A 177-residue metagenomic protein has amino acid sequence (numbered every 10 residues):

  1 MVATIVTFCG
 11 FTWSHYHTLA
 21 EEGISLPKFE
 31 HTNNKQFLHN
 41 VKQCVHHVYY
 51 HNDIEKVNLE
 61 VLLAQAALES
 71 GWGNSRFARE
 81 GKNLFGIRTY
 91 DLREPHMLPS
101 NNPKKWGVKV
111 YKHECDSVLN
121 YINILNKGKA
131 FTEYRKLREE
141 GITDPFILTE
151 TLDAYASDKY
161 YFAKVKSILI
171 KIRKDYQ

Functional and structural regions predicted by a protein language model:
M1-L63, L68, W72-Q177: Catalytic cores of secreted/periplasmic lytic hydrolases that degrade extracellular macromolecules
